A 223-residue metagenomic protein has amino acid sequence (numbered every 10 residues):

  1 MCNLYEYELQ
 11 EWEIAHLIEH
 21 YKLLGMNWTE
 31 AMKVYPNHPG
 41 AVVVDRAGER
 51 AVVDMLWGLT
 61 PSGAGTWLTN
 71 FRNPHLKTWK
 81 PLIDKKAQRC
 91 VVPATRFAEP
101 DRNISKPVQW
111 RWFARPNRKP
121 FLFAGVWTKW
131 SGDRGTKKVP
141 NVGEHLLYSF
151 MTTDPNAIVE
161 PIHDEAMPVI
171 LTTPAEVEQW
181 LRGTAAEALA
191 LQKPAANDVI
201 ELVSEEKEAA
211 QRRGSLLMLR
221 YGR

Functional and structural regions predicted by a protein language model:
M1-R223: Short linear sequence motif anchored by a di-proline
